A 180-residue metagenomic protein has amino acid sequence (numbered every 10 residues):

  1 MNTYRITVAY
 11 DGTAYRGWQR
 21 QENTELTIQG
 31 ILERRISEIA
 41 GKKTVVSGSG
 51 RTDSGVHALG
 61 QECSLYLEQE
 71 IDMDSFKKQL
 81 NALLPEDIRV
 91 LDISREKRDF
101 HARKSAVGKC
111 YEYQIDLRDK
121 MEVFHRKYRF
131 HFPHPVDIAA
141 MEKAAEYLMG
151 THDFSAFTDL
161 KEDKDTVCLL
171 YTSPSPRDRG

Functional and structural regions predicted by a protein language model:
M1-G150: Catalytic/RNA-binding core of pseudouridine synthases
E86, V167-L170: Short beta-strand or tight-loop elements that sit immediately N-terminal to catalytic metal-binding acidic residues
S155-D165: Short catalytic/ligand-gating loop segments at beta-alpha or beta-beta junctions within enzyme catalytic domains
Y171-G180: Single conserved hydrophobic/aromatic residue that forms the stacking wall/gate of nucleotide- or nucleobase-binding
